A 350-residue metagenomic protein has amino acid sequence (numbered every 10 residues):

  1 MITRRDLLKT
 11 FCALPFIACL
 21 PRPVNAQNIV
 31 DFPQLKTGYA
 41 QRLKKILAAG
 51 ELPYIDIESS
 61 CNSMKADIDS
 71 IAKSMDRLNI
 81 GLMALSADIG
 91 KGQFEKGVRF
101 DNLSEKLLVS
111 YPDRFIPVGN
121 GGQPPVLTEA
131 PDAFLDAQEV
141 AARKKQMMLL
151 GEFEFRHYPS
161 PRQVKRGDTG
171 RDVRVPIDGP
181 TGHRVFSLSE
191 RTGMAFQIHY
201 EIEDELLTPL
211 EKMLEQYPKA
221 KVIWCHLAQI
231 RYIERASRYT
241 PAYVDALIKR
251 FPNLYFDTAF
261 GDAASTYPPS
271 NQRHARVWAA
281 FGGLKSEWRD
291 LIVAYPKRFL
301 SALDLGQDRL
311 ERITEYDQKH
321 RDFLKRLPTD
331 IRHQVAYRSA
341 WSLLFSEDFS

Functional and structural regions predicted by a protein language model:
I2-I17, Q27-I55, D69-Q93, S286-L300 (+1 more regions): Mid-to-C-terminal alpha-helical segments outside catalytic/metal-binding sites
V30-K36, D172-S301: Catalytic pocket-lining loop regions of alpha/beta-barrel enzymes, especially the amidohydrolase/enolase/GH5 lineages
Q34, R42-L47, G97-Q197: Active-site gating/metal-coordination segments in enzymes
G38-R42, A66-I71, G97-K106, A133-Q138 (+3 more regions): Alpha-helical scaffolding within the catalytic cores of extracellular/periplasmic polymer-degrading hydrolases
I46-A48, A72-R77, N102-D113, A137-Q146 (+3 more regions): Acidic (Asp/Glu)-rich catalytic clusters
G50-P53, N79-L82, Y111-P117, Q146-L149 (+4 more regions): Short, well-ordered coil/turn segments that N-cap beta-strands
Y54-N62, A66, S70-E95, R114-Q123 (+2 more regions): Divalent metal-dependent hydrolysis catalytic cores, especially in the metallo-beta-lactamase
S60-I68, I89-F100, P124-A133, H199-T208 (+3 more regions): Acidic-and-aromatic substrate-binding clefts and catalytic sites of carbohydrate-active enzymes
